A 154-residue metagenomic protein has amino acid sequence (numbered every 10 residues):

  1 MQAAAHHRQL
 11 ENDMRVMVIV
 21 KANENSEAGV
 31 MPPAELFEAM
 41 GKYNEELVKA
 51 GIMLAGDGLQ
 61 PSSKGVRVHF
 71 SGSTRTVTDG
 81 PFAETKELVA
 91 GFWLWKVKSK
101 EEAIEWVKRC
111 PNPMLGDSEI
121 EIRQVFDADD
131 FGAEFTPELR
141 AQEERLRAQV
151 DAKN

Functional and structural regions predicted by a protein language model:
A3-N154: Conserved, structured core segments of small domains
